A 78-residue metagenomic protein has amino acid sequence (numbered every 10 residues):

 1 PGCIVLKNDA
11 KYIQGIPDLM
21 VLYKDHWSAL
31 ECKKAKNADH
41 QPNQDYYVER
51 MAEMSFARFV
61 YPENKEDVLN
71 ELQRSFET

Functional and structural regions predicted by a protein language model:
P1-T78: Catalytic phosphate/metal-binding cores of nucleic-acid and nucleotide-processing enzymes, i.e., regions that mediate
